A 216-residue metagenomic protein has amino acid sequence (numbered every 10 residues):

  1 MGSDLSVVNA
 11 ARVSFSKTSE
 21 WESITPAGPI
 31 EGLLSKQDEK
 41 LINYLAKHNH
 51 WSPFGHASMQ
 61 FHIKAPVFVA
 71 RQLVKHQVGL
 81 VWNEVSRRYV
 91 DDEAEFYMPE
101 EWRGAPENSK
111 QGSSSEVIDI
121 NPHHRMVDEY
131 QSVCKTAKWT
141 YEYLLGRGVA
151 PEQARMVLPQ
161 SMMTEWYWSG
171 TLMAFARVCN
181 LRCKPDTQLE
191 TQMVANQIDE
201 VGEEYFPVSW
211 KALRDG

Functional and structural regions predicted by a protein language model:
M1-G216: Family-specific signature for flavin-dependent thymidylate synthase
